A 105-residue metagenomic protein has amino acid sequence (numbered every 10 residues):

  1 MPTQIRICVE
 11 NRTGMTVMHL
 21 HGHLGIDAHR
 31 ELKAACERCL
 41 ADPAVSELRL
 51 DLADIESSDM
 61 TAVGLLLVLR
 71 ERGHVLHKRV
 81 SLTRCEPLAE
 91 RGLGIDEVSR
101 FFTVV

Functional and structural regions predicted by a protein language model:
T3-A34: STAS-typified acidic loop motif
H23-F102: Amphipathic alpha-helical interaction surfaces in cytosolic regulatory modules
